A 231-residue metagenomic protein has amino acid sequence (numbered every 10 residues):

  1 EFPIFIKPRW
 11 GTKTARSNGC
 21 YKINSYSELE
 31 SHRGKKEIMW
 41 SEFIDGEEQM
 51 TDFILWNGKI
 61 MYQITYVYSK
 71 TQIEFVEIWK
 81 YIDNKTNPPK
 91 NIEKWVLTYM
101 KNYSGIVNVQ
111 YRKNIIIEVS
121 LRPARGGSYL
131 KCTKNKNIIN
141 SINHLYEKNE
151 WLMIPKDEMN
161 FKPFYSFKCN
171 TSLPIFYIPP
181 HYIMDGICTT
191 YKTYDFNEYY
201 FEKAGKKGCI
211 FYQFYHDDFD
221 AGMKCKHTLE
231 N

Functional and structural regions predicted by a protein language model:
E1, K35-K36, M100-Y103, I187 (+1 more regions): Short secondary-structure junctions
E1-W95, K226: Active-site nucleotide/adenylate-binding loops and adjacent lid/helix of ATP-dependent enzymes
Q49-M50, V107, Y200-F201: Short loop/turn microsegments at loop-to-beta-strand junctions
M61-Y62, F75, I116, T190-T193: A structural signal for short, hydrophobic beta-strand segments that form beta-sheets in beta-rich/all-beta domains
E74-N114, K131-E150, P155-L173: A long amphipathic alpha-helix within ATP-dependent nucleotide-binding catalytic cores
Q110-N114, V119-A124: Histidine- and/or cysteine-centered catalytic micro-motif in compact active-site loops
S120-N135: Glycine-rich phosphate/pyrophosphate-binding beta-alpha loops
N143-N231: Peripheral (often C-terminal) accessory segments that flank ATP-dependent C-N-forming ligase machineries
